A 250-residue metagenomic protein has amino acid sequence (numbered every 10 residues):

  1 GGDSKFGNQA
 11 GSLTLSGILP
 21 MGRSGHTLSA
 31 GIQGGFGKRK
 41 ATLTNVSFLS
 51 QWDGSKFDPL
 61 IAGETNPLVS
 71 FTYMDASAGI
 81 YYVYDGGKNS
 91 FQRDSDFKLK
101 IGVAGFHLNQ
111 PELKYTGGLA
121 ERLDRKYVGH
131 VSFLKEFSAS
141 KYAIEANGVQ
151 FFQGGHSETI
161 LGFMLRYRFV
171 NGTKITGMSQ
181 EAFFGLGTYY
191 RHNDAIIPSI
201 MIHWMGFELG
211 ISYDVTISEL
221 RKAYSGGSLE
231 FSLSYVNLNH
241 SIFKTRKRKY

Functional and structural regions predicted by a protein language model:
G1-Y250: Subset of outer-membrane beta-barrel
